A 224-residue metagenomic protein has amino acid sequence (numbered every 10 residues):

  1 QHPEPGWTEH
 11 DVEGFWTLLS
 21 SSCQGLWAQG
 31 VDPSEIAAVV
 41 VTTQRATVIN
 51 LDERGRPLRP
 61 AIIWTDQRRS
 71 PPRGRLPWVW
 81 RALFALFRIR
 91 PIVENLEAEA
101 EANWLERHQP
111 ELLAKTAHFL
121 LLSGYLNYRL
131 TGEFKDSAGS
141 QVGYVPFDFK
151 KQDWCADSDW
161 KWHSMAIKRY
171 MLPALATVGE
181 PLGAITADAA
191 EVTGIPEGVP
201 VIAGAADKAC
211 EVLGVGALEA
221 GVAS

Functional and structural regions predicted by a protein language model:
Q1-P60, K115, A187-E191, I195 (+1 more regions): N-terminal glycine/serine-rich phosphate-binding loop of ATP-dependent small-molecule kinases, especially carbohydrate
V40-T43, L121-S123, S224: Short beta-strand segments
T43-T47, E97, A205-E211: Glycine-rich phosphate/pyrophosphate-binding beta-alpha loops
T47-L51, Y144-V145, C210-L213: Short beta-strand scaffold segments in enzyme catalytic cores
D66: Carbohydrate-associated surface elements
W78-E94, G221-S224: A polyampholytic, Gly/Pro-enriched intrinsically disordered region
A85-A206: Gly/Ser/Thr-rich active-site cleft segment
E191, V199-S224: Catalytic phosphate/nucleotide-handling subdomain of diverse soluble enzymes
